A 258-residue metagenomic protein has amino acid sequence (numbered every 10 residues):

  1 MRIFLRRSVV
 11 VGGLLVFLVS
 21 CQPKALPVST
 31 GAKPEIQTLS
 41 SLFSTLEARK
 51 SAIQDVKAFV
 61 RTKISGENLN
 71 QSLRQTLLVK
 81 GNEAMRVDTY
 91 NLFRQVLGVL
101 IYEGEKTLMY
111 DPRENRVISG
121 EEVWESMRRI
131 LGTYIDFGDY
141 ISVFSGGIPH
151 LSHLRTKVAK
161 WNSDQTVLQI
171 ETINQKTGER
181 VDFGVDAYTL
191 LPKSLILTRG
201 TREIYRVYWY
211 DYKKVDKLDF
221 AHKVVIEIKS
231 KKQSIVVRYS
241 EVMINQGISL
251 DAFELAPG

Functional and structural regions predicted by a protein language model:
M1-C21: Sec-dependent bacterial lipoprotein signal peptides
C21-S72, P257: N-terminal leader/targeting segments and the immediate start of mature chains
A48-V56, N68-Q71, L78-E83, Y188 (+1 more regions): Edge/loop elements at the starts and ends of beta-strands within beta-rich repeat scaffolds
E67-N70, Y90-L97, T201-E203, K229-Q233: Solvent-exposed loop/turn segments connecting transmembrane beta-strands in outer-membrane beta-barrel proteins
E83-G138: An acidic-aromatic
E122, I130-A159: C-terminal low-complexity, charged extensions that often adopt amphipathic alpha-helices
T156-P257: Gly/Pro-enriched, hydrophobic low-complexity segments that function as extracytoplasmic propeptides/linkers
